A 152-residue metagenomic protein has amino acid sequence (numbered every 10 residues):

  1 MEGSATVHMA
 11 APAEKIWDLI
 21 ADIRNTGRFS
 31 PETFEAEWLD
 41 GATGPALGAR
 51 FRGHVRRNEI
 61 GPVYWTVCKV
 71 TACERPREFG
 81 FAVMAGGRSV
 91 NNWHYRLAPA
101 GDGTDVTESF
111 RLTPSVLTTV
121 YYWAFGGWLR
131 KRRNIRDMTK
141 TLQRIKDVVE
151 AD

Functional and structural regions predicted by a protein language model:
M1-T43, R144: Hydrophobic ligand-binding cavity/cleft-lining segments
G3, Y64, N91: Exposed loop/turn and edge beta-strand positions of beta-sandwich/beta-sheet ligand-binding modules
T6-A10, E37, H54, K69 (+2 more regions): Generic structural detector for well-ordered beta-strands
P12, D22-N25, R75, D102 (+2 more regions): Amphipathic alpha-helical protein-protein interaction surfaces
E37-R88, A100-D105, T139-D152: Glycine-rich portal/gate segments that line the openings of hydrophobic small-molecule binding cavities
V83-K140, I145: Beta-strand/loop substructures that line and gate deep hydrophobic ligand-binding cavities in soluble
